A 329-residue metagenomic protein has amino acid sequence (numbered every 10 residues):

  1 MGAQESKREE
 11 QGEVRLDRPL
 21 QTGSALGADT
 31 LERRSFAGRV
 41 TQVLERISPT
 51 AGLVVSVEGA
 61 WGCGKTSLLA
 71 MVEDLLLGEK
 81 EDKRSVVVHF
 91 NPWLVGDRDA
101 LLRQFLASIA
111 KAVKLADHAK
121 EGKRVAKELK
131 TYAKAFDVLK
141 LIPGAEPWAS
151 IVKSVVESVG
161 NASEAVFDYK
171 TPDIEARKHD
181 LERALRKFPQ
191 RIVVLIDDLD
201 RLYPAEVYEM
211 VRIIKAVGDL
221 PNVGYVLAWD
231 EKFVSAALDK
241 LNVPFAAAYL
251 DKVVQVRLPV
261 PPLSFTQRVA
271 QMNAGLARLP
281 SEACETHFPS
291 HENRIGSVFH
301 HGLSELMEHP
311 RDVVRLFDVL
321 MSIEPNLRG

Functional and structural regions predicted by a protein language model:
G2-Q42, T50, L68, L75-L77 (+3 more regions): The catalytic "switch" region of P-loop NTPases
V14-S24, T30, S108, W148 (+6 more regions): Extended, composition-driven regions rather than compact fold-specific motifs
P49-V55, V86, Q190: Pre-Walker A (Motif I) flank of P-loop NTPase domains
G52-A70: Walker A/P-loop nucleotide-binding motif
V54-E58, H89, L195: Short hydrophobic/aromatic beta-strand immediately N-terminal to the Walker A/P-loop
S56, Q104, E209, V298 (+1 more regions): Amphipathic alpha-helical interaction segments
L69, D74-R183, K187: P-loop NTPase nucleotide-binding core
E282-G329: C-terminal helical "lid" subdomain and adjoining coupling/linker elements of P-loop NTPases
